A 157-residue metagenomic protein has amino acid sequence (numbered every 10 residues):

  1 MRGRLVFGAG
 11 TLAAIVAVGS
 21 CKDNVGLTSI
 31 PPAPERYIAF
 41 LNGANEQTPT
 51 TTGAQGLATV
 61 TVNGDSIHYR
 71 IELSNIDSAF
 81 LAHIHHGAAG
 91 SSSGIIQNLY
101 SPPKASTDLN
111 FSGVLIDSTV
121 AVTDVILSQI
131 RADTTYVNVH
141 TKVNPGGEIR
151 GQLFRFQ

Functional and structural regions predicted by a protein language model:
M1-G19: Sec-dependent bacterial lipoprotein signal peptides
G19-A82, H86-Q157: Metal-centered catalytic cores of metalloenzymes
